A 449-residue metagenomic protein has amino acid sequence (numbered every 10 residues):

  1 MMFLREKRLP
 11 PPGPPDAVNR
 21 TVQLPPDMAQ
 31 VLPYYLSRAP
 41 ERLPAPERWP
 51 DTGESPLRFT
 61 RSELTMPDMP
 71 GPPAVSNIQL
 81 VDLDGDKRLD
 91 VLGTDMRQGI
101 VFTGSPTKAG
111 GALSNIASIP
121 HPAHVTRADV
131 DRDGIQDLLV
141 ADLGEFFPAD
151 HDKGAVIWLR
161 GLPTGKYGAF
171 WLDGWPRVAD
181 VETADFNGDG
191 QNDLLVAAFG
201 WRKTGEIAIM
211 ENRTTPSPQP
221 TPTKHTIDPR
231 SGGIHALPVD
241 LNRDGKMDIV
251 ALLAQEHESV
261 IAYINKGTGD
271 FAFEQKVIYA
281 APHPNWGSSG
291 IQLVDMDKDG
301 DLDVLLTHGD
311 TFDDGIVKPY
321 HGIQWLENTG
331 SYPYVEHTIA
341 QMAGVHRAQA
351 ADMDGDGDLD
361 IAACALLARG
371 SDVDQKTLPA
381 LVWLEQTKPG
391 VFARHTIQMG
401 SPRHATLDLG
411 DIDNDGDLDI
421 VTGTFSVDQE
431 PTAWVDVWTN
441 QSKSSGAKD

Functional and structural regions predicted by a protein language model:
M2-D449: Beta-propeller-forming repeat regions
